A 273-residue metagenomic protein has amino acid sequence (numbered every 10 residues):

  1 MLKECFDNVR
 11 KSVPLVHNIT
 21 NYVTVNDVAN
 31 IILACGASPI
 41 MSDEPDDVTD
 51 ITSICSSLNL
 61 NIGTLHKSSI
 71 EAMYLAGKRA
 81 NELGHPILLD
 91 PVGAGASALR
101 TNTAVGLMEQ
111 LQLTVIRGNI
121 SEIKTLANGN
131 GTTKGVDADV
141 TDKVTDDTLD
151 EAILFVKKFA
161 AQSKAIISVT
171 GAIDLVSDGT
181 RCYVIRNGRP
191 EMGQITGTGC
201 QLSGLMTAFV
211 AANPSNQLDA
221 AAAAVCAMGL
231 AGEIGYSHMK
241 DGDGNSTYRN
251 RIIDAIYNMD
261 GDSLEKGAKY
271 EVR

Functional and structural regions predicted by a protein language model:
L2-L89: Conserved N-terminal subdomain of the carbohydrate kinase-like
V28-I31, S203-V210, A221-A224, I252 (+1 more regions): Buried hydrophobic packing segments
S69-G118: Glycine/small-residue-rich loop that forms an oxyanion/phosphate-binding "nest" at active or ligand-binding sites
R100-C182: Conserved phosphate/ATP/ADP-binding segment of small-molecule kinases
I185-T196: Short pre-catalytic strand/loop immediately N-terminal to key active-site residues, enriched for Gly-Thr
T196, M206-Y248: Conserved post-catalytic alpha-helical subdomain immediately downstream of the catalytic base and nucleotide-binding
L230-R273: Charged C-terminal helix
